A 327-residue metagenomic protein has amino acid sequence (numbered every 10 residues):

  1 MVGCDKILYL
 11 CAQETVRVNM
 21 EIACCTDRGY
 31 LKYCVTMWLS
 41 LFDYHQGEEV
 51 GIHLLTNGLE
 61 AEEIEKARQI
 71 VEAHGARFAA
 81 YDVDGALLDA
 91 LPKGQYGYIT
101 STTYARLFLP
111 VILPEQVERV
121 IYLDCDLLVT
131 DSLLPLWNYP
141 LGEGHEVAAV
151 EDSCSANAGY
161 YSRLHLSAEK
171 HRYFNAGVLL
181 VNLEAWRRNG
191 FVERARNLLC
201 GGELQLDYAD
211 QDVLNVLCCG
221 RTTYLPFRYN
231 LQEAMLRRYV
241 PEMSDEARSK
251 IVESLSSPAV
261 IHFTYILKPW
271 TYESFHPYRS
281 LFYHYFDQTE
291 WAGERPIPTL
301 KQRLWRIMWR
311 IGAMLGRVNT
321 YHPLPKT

Functional and structural regions predicted by a protein language model:
I7-L10, V18-N19, A23-G29, V181 (+1 more regions): A glycosyltransferase accessory/donor-loop signature
L31-H45: Histidine-anchored nucleotide/phosphate-binding helix
G51-G58, A149: Short internal beta-strands
E62-H74: Short, aromatic/basic amphipathic alpha-helical patches
V71-V111: Active-site-proximal specificity loops/subdomain of glycosyltransferases
V120: Short aromatic/hydrophobic "clamp" motif used to bind/position activated sugar donors
L123: Catalytic metal- and UDP-sugar-binding loop of GT-A-like glycosyltransferases, i.e., residues flanking the conserved
L127-Y161: Conserved donor-nucleotide/metal-binding helix-loop-beta segment in metal-dependent transferases, i.e., the alpha-helix
